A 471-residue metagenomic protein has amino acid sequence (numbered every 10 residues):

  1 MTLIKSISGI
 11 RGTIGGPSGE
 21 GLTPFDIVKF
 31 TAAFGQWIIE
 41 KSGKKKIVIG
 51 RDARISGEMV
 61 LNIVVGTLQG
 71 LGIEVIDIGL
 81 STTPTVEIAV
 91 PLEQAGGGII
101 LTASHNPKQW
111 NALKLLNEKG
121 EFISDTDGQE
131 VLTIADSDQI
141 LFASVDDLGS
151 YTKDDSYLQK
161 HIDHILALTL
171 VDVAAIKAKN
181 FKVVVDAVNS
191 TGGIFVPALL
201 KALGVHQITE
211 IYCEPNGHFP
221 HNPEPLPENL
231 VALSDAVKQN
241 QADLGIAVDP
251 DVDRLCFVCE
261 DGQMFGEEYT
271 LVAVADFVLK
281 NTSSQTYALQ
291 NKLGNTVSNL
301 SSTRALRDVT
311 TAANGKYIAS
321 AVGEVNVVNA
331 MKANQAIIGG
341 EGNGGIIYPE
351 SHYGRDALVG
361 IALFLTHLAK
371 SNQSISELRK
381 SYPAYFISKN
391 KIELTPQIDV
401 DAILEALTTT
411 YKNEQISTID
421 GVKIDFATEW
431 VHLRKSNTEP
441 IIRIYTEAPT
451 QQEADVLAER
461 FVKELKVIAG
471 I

Functional and structural regions predicted by a protein language model:
M1-G66, G70-L71, S150-K182: An N-terminal, well-structured beta->alpha segment
T13, N111-K238: Gly/Ser/Thr-enriched, mixed-charge loops and adjacent short helices that form phosphate/oxyanion-binding elements
Q36, E40, K44-W110, A198-V258: N-terminal small/polar loop signature for handling phosphorylated ligands or for N-terminal nucleophile
V75-P84, M264-E267, S298-N299, S320-A321: Active-site nucleophile and cofactor-binding loops and adjacent substrate-binding regions of central metabolic enzymes
A95-W110, A236-C259, M264, Y317-D356: Glycine-rich phosphate-binding loop
K108-T126, T133, A232, A236-N299 (+1 more regions): Replace "Mg2+/Mn2+-dependent" with "divalent metal-dependent
N281-S283, Y287-I471: Phosphate-binding and adjacent anionic-ligand microenvironments
